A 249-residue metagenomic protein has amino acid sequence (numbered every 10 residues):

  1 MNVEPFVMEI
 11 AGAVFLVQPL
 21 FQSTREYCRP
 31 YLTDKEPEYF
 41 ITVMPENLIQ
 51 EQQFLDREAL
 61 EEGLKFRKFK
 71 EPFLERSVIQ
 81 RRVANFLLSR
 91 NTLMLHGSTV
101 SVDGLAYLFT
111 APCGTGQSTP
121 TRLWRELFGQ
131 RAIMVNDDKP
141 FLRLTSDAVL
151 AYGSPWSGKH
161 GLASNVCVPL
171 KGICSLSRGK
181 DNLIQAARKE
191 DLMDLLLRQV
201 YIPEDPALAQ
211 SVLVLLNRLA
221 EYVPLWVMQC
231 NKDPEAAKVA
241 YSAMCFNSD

Functional and structural regions predicted by a protein language model:
M1-C113, L123-I133, F141-D249: A noncatalytic interaction/capping subdomain that flanks phosphate/NTP-handling catalytic cores
Q117: Conserved lysine of the Walker
P120: Hydrophobic positions on the alpha1 helix immediately C-terminal to the Walker A/P-loop
